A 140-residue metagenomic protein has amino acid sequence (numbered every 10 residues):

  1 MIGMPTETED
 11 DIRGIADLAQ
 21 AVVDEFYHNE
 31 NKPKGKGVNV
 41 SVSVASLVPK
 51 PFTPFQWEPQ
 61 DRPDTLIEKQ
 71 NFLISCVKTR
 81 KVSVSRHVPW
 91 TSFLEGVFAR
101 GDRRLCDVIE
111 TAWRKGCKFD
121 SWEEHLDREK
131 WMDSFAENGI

Functional and structural regions predicted by a protein language model:
M1-T53, T65-V88: Conserved C-terminal portion of the radical SAM core fold that forms the substrate/S-adenosylmethionine-binding
E7-E9, E25, E30, E58 (+6 more regions): Glutamate identity and glutamate-enriched acidic tracts
D11-A16, F55-L66, F98-C106: Short secondary-structure boundary/capping segments
P54-F55, I140: Short His/Asp/Glu-rich catalytic/ion-coordination signatures at enzyme active sites or charged loops
C76-I140: Radical SAM enzyme core and accessory elements
